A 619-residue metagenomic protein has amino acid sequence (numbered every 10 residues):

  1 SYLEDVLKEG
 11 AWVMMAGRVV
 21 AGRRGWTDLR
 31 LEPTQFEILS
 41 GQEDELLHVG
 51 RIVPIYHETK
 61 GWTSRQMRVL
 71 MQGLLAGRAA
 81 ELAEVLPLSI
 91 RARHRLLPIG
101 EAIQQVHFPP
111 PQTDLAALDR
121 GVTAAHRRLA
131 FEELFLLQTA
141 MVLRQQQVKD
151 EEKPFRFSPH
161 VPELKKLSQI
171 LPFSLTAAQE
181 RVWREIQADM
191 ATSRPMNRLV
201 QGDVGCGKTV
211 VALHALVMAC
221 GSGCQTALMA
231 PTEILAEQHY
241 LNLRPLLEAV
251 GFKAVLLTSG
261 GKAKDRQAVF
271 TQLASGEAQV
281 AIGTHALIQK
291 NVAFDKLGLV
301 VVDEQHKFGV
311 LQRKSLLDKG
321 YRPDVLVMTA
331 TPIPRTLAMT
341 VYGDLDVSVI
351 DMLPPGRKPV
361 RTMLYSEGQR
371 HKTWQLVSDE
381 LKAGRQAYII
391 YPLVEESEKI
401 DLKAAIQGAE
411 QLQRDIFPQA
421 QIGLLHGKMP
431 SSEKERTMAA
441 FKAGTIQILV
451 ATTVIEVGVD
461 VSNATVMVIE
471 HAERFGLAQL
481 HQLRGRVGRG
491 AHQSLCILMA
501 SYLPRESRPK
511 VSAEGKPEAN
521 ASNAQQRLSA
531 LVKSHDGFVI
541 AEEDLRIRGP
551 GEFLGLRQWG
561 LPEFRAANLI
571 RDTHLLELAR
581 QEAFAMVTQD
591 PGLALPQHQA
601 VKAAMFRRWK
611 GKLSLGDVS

Functional and structural regions predicted by a protein language model:
S1-I170, L556, Q589: Upstream accessory/linker segments immediately N-terminal to the RecA-like ATPase cores of bacterial MutS and a subset
S1-L3, L46-W62, D114-A125, K165-I170 (+8 more regions): Short hinge/gating elements
G10, L134, Q179, I282 (+2 more regions): A residue-level signal for conserved active-site and pocket-lining positions in enzyme catalytic cores
R30-T34, G41, K314-L317, V327 (+6 more regions): N-terminal cationic and glycine-rich segments that engage phosphates or anionic surfaces
K149-E152, L393-I400, R414, L593-L595 (+1 more regions): C-terminal helical "lid" subdomain and adjoining coupling/linker elements of P-loop NTPases
E152-V200: Conserved pre-motif I regulatory segment
R184, R194-S529, Q589: Inter-lobe coupling/hinge segments of SF2-like helicase ATPases
P504-S619: C-terminal accessory region of SF2 helicases/translocases
